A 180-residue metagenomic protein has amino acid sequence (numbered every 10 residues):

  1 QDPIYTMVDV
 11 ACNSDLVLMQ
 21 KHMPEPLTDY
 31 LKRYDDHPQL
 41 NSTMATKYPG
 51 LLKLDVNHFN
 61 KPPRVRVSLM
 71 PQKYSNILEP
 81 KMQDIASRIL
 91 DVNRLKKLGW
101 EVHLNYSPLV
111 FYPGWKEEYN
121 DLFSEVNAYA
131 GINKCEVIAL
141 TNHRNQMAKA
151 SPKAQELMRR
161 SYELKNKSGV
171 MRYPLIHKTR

Functional and structural regions predicted by a protein language model:
Q1-D91, E101-N105, E136-L140: Core AdoMet radical
Q20-P24, K116, R180: Generic detection of long, well-ordered alpha-helical segments
D29-R33, R94, E125, R180: Amphipathic alpha-helical segments that form well-ordered structural scaffolds and often line/cohere around active
L52, V110-Y112, R159, E163: Generic, ordered loop/turn and secondary-structure boundary motif
N60-S68, R94-N105, D121-A128, Q155-K167: A short, terminal or domain-edge coil/loop segment
S87-A148: Conserved C-terminal portion of the radical SAM core fold that forms the substrate/S-adenosylmethionine-binding
S124-R180: Auxiliary Fe-S-binding modules of radical SAM enzymes
